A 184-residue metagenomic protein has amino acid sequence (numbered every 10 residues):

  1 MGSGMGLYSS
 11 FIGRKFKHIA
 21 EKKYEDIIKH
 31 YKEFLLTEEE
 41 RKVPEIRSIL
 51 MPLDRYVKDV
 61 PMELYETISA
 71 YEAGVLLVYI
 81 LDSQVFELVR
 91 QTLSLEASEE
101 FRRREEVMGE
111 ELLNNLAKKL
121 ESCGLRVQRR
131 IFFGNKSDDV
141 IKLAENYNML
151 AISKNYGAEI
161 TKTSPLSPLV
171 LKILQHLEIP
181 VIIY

Functional and structural regions predicted by a protein language model:
G2-L36, E145-Y184: Gly/Ser-rich helix-loop-strand patches that form or flank binding pockets for ribonucleotide-derived cofactors
S3-S10, H18-K22, I80-M108: Acidic, proline/glycine-rich short linear motifs
E39-E96: Small/aliphatic-rich secondary-structure junction motif
R55, E111, I131-N135: Short beta->alpha linker loops
V60, N135-V140, L169: Short acidic active-site motifs
L76-V78, Q128-F132, I182: General small-molecule cofactor/ligand-binding pocket signal
N114: Metallocofactor- and cofactor-centric catalytic cores in central/energy metabolism, strongly enriched
L120-Q128: A short helix-to-beta-strand connector/capping loop
